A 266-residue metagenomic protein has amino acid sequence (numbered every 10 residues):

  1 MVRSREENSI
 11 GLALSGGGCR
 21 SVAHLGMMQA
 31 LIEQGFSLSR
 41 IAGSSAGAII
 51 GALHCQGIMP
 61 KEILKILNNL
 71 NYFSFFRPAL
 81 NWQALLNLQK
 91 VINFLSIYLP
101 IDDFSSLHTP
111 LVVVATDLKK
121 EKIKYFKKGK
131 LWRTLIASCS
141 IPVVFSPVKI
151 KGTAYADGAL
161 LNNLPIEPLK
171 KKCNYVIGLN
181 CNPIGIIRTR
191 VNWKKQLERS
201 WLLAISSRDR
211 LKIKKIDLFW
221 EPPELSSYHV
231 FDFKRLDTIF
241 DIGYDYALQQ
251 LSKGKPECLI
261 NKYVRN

Functional and structural regions predicted by a protein language model:
M1-S44, A52-N266: Patatin-like phospholipase
